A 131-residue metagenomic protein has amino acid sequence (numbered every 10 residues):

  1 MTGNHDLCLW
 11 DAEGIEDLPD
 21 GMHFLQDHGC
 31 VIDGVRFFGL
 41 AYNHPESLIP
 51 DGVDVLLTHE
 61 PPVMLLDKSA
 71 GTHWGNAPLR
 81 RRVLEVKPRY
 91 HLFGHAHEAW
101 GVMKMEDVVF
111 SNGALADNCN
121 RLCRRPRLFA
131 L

Functional and structural regions predicted by a protein language model:
M1-P78, R82: Conserved catalytic scaffold of divalent metal-dependent phosphoesterases
G29-D33, P50, R81-V86, Y90 (+1 more regions): Binuclear metal-dependent phosphoesterase catalytic core
